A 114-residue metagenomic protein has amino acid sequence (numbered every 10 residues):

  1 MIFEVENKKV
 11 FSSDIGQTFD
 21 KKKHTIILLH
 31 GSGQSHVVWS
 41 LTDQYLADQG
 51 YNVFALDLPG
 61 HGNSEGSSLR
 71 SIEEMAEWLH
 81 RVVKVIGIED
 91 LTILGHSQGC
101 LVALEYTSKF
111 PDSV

Functional and structural regions predicted by a protein language model:
M1, Q44, R81: Surface-exposed charge patches
M1-K9: N-terminal cap/lid segment of alpha/beta-hydrolase-fold proteins
F3, S32, Y51-N52, D57 (+3 more regions): Membrane-interface segments of envelope glycosyltransferases acting on lipid-linked substrates or membrane lipids
N7, K21-K22, G87-D90, D112: Active-site acidic short loop of glycosyltransferases
F11-N63: Conserved HGGG/HGGXW glycine-rich cap/lid loop of the alpha/beta-hydrolase fold
S40, H80, L104-S108: Short, hydrophobic alpha-helix immediately C-terminal to the catalytic nucleophile
D48, L58-L94: Active-site loop/oxyanion-hole signature of alpha/beta-hydrolase fold enzymes
E89-V114: Conserved hydrolase catalytic core segment
